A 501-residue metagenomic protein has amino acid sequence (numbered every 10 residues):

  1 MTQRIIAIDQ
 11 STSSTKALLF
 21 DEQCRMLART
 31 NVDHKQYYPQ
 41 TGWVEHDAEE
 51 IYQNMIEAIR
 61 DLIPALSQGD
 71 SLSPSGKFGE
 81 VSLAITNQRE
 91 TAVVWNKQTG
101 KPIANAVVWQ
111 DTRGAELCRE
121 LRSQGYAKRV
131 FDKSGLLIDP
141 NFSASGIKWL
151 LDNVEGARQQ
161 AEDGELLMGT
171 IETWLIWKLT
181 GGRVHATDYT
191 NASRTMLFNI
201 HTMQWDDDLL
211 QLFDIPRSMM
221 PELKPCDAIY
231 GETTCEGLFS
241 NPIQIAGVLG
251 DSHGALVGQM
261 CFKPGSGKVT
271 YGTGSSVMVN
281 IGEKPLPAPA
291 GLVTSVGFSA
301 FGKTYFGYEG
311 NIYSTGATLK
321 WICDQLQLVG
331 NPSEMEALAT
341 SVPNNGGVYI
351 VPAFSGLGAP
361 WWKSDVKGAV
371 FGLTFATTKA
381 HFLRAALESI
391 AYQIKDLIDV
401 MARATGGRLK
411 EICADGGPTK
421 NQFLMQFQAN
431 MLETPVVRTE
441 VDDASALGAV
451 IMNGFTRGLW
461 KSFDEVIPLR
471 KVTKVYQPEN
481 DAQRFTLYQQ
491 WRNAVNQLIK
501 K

Functional and structural regions predicted by a protein language model:
M1-N31, Y38, A84-Q124, R158 (+2 more regions): Glycine/Thr-rich phosphate-binding loops that ligate phosphate moieties of nucleotide and other phosphorylated ligands
Q10-T12, V130-S252, T315, L319 (+3 more regions): Gly/Ser/Thr-rich active-site cleft segment
C24, H46, V81-N87, V107-Q110 (+9 more regions): Active-site nucleophile and cofactor-binding loops and adjacent substrate-binding regions of central metabolic enzymes
T30-D70, G76-F78: N-terminal phosphate-binding loop and adjacent alpha-helix
I51, S123-D139, N241-V248, S266-K268 (+1 more regions): A polyampholytic, Gly/Pro-enriched intrinsically disordered region
I51-L66, T202-D208, I390-V400: Short, well-ordered amphipathic alpha-helical segments that serve as non-catalytic structural scaffolds within diverse
F78-G79, F262-P264, G406-L409: Short helix-loop-beta connector
T190-K303, Y313-A317, G330-L338, P343-N345 (+2 more regions): ATP-dependent carbohydrate kinase catalytic cores
